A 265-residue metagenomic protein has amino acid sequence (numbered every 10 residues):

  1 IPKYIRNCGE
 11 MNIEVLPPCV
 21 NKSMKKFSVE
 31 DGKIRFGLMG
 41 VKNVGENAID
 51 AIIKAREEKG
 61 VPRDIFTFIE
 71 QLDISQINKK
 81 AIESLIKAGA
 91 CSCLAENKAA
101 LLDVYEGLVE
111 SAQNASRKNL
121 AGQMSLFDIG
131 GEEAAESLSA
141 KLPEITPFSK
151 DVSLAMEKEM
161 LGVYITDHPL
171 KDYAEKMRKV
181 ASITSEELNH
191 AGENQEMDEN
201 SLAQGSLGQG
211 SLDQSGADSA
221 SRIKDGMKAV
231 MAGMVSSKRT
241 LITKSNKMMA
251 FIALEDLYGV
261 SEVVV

Functional and structural regions predicted by a protein language model:
I1-V265: Noncatalytic, beta-rich nucleic-acid-contacting surfaces in large DNA/RNA-processing enzymes
